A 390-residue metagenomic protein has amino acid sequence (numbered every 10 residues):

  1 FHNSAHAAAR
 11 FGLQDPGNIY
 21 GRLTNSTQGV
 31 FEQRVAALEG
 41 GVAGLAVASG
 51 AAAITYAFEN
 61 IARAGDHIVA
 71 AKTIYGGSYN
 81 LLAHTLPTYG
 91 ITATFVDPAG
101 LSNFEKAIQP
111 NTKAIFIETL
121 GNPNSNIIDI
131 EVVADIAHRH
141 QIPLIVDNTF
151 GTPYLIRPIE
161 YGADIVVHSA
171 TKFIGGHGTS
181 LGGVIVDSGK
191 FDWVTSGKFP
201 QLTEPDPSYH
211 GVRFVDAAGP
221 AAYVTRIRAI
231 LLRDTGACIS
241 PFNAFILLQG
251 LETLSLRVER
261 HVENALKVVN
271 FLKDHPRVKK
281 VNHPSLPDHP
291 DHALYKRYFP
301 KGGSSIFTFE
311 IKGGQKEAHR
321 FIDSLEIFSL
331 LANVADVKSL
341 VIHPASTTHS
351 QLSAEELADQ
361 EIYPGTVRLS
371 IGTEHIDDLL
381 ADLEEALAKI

Functional and structural regions predicted by a protein language model:
N3-T55, G77-T85: Conserved N-terminal alpha-helix of the aminotransferase class I/II PLP-enzyme fold
S26, A335-D336, I342: Positively charged, small/polar-rich N-terminal and surface patches that mediate targeting and assembly and bind
V42, A83, T92, P110 (+3 more regions): PLP-dependent enzyme catalytic core of the Aspartate aminotransferase-like
A43-H275: Conserved PLP-enzyme active-site core in the AAT-like
I115, G183-I185, V281, F307 (+1 more regions): Well-ordered beta-strand positions enriched in small/hydrophobic/aromatic, beta-favoring residues
L120, T149-G151, L286, K312 (+1 more regions): Active-site beta-loop-alpha junctions enriched in small/polar residues
V186, T308-E310, S370-G372: Short hydrophobic/aromatic beta-strand micro-patches that form the beta-sheet surface supporting nucleotide- or nucleic
T235-C238, F242-A244, Q249, T253 (+3 more regions): Conserved small-domain helix->loop->beta segment predominantly found in fold-type I
